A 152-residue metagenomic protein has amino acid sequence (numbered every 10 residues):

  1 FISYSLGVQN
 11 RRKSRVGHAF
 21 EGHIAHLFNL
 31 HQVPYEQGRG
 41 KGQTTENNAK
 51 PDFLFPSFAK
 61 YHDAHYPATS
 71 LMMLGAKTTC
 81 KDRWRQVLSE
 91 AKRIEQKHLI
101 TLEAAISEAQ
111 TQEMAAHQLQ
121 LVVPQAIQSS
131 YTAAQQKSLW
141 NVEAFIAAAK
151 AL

Functional and structural regions predicted by a protein language model:
F1-H23: Interdomain/boundary linker segments immediately adjacent to catalytic/signaling cores
A25, N29, Y35-L152: Catalytic core segments in nucleotide and nucleic-acid processing enzymes
